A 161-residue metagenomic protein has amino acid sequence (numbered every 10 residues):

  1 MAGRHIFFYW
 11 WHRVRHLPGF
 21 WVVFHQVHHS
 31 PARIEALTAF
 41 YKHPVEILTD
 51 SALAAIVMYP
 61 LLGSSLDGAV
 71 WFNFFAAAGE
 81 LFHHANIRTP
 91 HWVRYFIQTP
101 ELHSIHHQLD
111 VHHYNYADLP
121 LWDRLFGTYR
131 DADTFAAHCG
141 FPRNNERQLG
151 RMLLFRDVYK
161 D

Functional and structural regions predicted by a protein language model:
M1-R13, A69-V70: Membrane-embedded alpha-helical segments that form the functional core of polytopic membrane enzymes, especially those
R4-F8, F20, A54, F75: Alpha-helical transmembrane segments of polytopic integral membrane proteins, especially the permease/helical cores
F7-F8, R15, I87, D110: Short active-site segment of divalent metal-dependent hydrolases/proteases that encodes the spacing between
L17-P31: Membrane-interface helix/loop boundary segments of multi-pass membrane proteins
S30-Y41, L62-W71, F75-D161: Cytosolic/stromal cytosol-facing helical appendages immediately following the last transmembrane segment
P44-M58: Core segments of transmembrane alpha-helices that mediate helix-helix packing or line hydrophobic substrate/ligand
